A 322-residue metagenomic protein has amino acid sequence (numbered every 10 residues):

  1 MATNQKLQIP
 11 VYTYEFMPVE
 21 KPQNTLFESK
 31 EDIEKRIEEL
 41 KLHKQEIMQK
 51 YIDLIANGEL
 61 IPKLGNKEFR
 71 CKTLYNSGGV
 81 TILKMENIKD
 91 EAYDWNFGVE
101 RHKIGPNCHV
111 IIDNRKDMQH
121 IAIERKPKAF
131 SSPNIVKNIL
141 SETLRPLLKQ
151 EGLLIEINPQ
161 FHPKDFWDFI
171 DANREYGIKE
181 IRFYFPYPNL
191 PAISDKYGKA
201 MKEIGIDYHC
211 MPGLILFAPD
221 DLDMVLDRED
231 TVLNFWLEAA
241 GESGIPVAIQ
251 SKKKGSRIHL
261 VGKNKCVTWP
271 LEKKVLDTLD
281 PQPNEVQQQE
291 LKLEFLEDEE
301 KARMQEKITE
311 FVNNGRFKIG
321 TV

Functional and structural regions predicted by a protein language model:
M1-I88, F130-V322: Terminal interaction module
K72-A129: Long, hydrophobic/aromatic-enriched structural stretches that serve as scaffold segments
